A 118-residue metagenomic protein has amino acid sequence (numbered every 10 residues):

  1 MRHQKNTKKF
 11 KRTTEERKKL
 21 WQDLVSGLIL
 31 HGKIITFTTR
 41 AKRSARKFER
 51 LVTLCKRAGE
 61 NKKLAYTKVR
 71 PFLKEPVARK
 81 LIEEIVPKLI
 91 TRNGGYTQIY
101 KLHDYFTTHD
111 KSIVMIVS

Functional and structural regions predicted by a protein language model:
R2-Q4, K8-K9, D23-L30, I34-S118: Structured, basic alpha/beta domains of bacterial-type, RNA-associated proteins
L20: Basic, ligand-binding patches in group-transfer machinery, especially extracytoplasmic/periplasmic segments
